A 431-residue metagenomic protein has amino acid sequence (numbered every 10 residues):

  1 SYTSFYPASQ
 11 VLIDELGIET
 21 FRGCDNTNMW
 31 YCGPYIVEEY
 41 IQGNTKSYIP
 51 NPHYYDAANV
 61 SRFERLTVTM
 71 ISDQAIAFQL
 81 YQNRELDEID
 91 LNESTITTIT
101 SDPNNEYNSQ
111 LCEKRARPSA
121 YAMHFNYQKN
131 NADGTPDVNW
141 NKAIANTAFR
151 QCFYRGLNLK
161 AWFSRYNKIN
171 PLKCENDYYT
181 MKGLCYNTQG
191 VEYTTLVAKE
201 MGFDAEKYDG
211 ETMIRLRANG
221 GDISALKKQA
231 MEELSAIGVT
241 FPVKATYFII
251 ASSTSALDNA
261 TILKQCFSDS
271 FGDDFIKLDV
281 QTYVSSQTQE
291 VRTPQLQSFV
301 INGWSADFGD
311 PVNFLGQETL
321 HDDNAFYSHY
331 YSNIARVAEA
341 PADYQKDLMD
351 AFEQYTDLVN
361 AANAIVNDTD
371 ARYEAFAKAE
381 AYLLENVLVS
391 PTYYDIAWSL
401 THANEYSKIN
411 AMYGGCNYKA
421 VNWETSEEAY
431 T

Functional and structural regions predicted by a protein language model:
S1-S61, R65, E428-T431: Gly/Pro-rich hinge or "lid" segments in bacterial periplasmic/extracellular proteins
R22-N26, H53-D102: Ligand-site clamp/hinge motif
G33-I36, K46-S47, F63-T69, P242-S252 (+1 more regions): Short, well-ordered beta-strand elements
Q42, L80, K207-A306, A397: Ligand/substrate-recognition segments at binding pockets and active sites
T45, Y154-K199, A251, S255 (+2 more regions): Detector for C-terminal structural segments
I49-Y55, P118-A148, C152, G156 (+3 more regions): A bilobed periplasmic-binding-protein/Venus flytrap-type ligand-binding module shared by bacterial periplasmic
H53, E64, A75-N83, T97 (+13 more regions): Solvent-exposed, polar/charged alpha-helical surfaces in well-ordered, non-transmembrane soluble domains, broadly
L111-A132, D322-E339: Periplasmic-binding protein-like
